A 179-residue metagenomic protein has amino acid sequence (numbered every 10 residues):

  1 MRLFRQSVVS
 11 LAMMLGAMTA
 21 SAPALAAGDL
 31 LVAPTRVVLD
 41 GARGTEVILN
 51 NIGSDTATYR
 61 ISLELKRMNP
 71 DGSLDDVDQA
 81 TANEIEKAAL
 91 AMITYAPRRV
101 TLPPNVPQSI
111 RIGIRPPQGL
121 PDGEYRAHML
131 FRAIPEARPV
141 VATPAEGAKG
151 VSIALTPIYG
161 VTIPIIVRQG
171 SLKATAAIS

Functional and structural regions predicted by a protein language model:
V9-A17: Hydrophobic helical h-region of N-terminal Sec-dependent signal peptides in bacterial secretory/periplasmic proteins
A17, S21-P23: N-terminal signal peptide c-region/cleavage motif recognized by signal peptidases
P23-D29, A88-L90, V167-T175: Proline/serine/threonine-rich low-complexity linkers at boundaries of modular beta-sandwich domains
A26-A57, S62, R99, A174-S179: Beta-sheet-dominated interaction scaffolds and their linkers
D40-E46, Q108-S109, P121-H128: Short, solvent-exposed loop/turn segments enriched in Ser/Thr/Gly
S54-D55, R60-K87: Short acidic, flexible loop segments centered on an aromatic residue
A80-Q118: Intrinsically disordered, low-complexity Pro/Gly/Ser/Thr-rich segments with frequent PxxP/GP/PP motifs and embedded
R115-L172: Terminal connector regions
